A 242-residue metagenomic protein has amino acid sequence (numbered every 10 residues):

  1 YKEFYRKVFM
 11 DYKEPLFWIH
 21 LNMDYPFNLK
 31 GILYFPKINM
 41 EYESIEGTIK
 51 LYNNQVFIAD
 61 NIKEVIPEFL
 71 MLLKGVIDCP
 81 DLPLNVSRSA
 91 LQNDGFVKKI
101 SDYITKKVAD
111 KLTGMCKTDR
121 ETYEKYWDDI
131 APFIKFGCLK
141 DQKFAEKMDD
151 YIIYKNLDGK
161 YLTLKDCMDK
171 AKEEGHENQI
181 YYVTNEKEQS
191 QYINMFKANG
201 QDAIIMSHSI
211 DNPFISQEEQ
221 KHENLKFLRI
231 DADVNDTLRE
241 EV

Functional and structural regions predicted by a protein language model:
Y1-V242: Conserved GHKL (Bergerat-fold) ATPase module
